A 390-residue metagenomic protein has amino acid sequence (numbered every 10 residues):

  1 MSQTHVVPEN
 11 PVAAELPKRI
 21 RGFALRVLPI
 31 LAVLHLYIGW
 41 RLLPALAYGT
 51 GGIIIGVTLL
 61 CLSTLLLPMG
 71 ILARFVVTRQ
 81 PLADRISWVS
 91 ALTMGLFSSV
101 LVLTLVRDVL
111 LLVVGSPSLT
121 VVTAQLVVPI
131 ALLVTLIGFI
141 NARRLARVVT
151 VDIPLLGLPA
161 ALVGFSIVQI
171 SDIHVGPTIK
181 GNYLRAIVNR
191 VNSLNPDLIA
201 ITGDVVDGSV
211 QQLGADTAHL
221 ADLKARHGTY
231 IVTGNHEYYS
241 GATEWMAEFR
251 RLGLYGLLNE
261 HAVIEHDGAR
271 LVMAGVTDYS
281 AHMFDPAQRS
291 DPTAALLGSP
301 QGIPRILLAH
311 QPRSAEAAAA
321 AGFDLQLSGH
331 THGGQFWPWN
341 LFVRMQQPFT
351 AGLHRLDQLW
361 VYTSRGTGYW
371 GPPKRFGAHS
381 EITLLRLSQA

Functional and structural regions predicted by a protein language model:
M1-A146: Non-catalytic terminal accessory segments
V149, G157-A390: Soluble catalytic domains of enzymes that build or remodel membrane lipids, polysaccharides, and related
